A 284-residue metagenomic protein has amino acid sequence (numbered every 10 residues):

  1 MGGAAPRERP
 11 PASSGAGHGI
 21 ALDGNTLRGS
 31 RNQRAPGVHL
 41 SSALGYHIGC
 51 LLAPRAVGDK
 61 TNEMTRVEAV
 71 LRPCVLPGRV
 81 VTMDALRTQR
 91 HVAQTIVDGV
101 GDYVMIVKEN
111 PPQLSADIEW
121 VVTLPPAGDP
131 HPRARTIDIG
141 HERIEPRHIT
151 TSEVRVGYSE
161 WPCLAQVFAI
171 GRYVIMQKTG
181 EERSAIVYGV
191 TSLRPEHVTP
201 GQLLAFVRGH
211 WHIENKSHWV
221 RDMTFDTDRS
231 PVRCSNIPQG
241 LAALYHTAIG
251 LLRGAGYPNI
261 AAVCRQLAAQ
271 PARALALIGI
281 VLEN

Functional and structural regions predicted by a protein language model:
M1-M83, T88-H91: Conserved, well-structured functional cores that handle cations and Mg-NTP chemistry
G3, G15-G17, P130-T136, S217-M223 (+1 more regions): Short coil/turn segments at secondary-structure boundaries
D23, G49, Y103, E214 (+1 more regions): A residue-level signal for conserved active-site and pocket-lining positions in enzyme catalytic cores
G37-L40, R90-K108: A short alpha/beta connector and helix-capping loop motif
R72, G101, T123-A127, H212 (+1 more regions): Generic secondary-structure signature for well-ordered alpha-helical cores
D102, K108-R208: An anionic, glycine-rich sequence signature occurring as long contiguous blocks
H197-P231: Short amphipathic alpha-helical "interface-anchor" segments enriched in bulky aromatics
V220-N284: A short, flexible helix-boundary coil/loop motif
